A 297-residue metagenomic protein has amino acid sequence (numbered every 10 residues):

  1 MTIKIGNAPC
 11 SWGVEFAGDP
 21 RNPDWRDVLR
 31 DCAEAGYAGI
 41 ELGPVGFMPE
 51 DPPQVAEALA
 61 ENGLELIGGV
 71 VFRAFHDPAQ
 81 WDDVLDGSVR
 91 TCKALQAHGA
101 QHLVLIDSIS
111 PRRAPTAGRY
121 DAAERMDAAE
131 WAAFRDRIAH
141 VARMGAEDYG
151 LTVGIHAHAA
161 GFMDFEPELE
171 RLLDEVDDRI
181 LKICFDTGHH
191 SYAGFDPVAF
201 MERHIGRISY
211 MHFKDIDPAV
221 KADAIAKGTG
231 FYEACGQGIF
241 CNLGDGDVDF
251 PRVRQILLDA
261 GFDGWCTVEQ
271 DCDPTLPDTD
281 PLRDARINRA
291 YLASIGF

Functional and structural regions predicted by a protein language model:
M1-D24: Boundary/entry segment of secreted carbohydrate-active catalytic domains
M1-T2, L29-E34, P49-G68, R90-A100 (+4 more regions): Acidic (Asp/Glu)-rich catalytic clusters
T2-P9, G39, G63-G68, Q101-V104 (+4 more regions): Structural preference for beta-strand elements that scaffold enzyme active sites
N7, C32, I40, L59 (+7 more regions): Conserved, mostly hydrophobic/aromatic
F16, P20, G39-Q54, A74-D86 (+5 more regions): Acidic-and-aromatic substrate-binding clefts and catalytic sites of carbohydrate-active enzymes
A17-C32, D83-A94, A193-M201, F250-V253: Short, acidic/polar
I40, R135-D247, F297: Acidic/histidine-rich catalytic cores of soluble enzymes
E61, Q80-I183: Active-site acidic/histidine proton-transfer and metal-coordination neighborhood in alpha/beta enzyme cores
